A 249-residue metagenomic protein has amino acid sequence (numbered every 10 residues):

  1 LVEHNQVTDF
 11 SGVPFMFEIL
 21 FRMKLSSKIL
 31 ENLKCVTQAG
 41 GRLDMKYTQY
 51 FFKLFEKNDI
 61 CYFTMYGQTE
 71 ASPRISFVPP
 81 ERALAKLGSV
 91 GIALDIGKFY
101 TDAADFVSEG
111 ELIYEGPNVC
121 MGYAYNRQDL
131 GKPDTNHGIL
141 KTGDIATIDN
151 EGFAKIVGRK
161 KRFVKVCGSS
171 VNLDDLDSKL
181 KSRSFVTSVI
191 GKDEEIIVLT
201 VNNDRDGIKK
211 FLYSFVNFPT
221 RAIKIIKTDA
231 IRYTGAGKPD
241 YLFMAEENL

Functional and structural regions predicted by a protein language model:
L1-N5, P14-M23, V171-L176: ATP-dependent adenylate-forming carboxylate-activation enzymes
V7-G12, F21-A85, K98: Gly/Ser/Thr-rich phosphate-binding loop
R42, V78, L84-R127: Adenylate-forming AMP-binding core of the ANL superfamily, especially NRPS adenylation
Y62-E70, S89-A93, S188-K192, I226: Beta-strand->loop->alpha-helix junctions that form or flank phosphate-binding loops in nucleotide-handling enzymes
E111-D174, S182, G191: Conserved ATP-binding/catalytic segment of the ANL
V164, I197, F211-L249: Conserved C-terminal "lid"/linker of ANL adenylate-forming enzymes
L199-N203: Short beta-strand-to-loop capping motifs
D204-K210: Short, conserved charged micro-motifs
